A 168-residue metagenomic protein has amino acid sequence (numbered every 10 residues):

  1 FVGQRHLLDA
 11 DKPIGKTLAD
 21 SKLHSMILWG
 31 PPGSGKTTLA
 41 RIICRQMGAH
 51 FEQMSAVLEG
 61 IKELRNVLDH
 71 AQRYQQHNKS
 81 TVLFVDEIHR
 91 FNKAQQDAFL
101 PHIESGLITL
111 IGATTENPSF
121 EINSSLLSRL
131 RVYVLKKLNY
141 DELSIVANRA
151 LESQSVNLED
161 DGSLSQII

Functional and structural regions predicted by a protein language model:
V2-D20: A short, basic N-terminal segment
H6-K12, A49-V82, K93: Short glycine-rich substrate-engagement loop in P-loop NTPases that contacts/grips substrate
L8, D20-H24, Q46-G48, Q76-T81 (+2 more regions): Short loop/turn elements that form and flank the Walker-type P-loop nucleotide-binding site in RecA-like NTPase cores
K16-A19, V85, H89-S128: Conserved catalytic/switch belt of AAA+ P-loop NTPases
K16-M54, D69-Q72, L100-P101, S105: Walker A/P-loop
G30-P31, E52-G60, T114-T115, L135: A short hydrophobic beta-strand->loop->alpha-helix junction that borders the nucleotide-binding pocket of P-loop NTPases
S55-V57, R131-S144: Conserved AAA+ ATPase "SRH/arginine-finger" region at the nucleotide-binding site
N157-I168: Short conserved motifs of the RecA-like P-loop NTPase core
